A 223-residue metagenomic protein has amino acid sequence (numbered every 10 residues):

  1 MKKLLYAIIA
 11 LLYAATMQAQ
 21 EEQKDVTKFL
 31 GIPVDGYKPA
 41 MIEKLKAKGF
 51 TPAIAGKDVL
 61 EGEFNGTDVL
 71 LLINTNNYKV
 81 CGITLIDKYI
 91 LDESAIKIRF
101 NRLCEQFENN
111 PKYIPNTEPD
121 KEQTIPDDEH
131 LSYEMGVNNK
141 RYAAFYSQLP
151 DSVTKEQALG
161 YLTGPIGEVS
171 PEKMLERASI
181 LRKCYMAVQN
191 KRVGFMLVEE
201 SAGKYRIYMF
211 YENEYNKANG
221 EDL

Functional and structural regions predicted by a protein language model:
M1-L4, Q20: Positively charged n-region of N-terminal signal peptides that target proteins for export
L4-A15: Sec-dependent N-terminal signal peptides
M17-E21, G82-I83: A short alpha-helix capping/helix-coil boundary motif
Q20-I54, Y89-L223: Non-cytosolic coordination micro-motifs
G56-D58: Short, solvent-exposed S/T- and G/P-enriched segments that are highly enriched in secreted/extracellular and lumenal
L60-Q106: Mid-chain, structured segments of secreted extracytoplasmic proteins
